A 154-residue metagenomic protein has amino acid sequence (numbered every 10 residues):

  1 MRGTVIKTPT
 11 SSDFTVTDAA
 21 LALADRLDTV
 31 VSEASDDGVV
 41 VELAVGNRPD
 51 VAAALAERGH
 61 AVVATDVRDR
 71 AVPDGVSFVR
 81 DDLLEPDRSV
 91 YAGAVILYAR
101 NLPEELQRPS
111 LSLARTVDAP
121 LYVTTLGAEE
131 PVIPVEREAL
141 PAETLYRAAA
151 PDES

Functional and structural regions predicted by a protein language model:
M1-D36: S-adenosyl-L-methionine
D36-R48: Conserved class I S-adenosyl-L-methionine
N47-H60: Conserved SAM-binding loop of SAM-dependent methyltransferases across substrates and taxa, primarily the Class I
A61-V67: Conserved SAM-binding motif I beta-strand of class I
D74-P86: Conserved SAM-binding strand-loop segment of SAM-dependent methyltransferases
L84-I96: A short acidic, Gly/Pro-enriched loop at the edge of an enzyme's catalytic core that lines a small-molecule cofactor
A94-P109: A short SAM/SAH-binding and catalytic strip from SAM-dependent methyltransferases
L106-S154: C-terminal substrate-binding/active-site "lid" region of AdoMet-derived donor-dependent transferases
